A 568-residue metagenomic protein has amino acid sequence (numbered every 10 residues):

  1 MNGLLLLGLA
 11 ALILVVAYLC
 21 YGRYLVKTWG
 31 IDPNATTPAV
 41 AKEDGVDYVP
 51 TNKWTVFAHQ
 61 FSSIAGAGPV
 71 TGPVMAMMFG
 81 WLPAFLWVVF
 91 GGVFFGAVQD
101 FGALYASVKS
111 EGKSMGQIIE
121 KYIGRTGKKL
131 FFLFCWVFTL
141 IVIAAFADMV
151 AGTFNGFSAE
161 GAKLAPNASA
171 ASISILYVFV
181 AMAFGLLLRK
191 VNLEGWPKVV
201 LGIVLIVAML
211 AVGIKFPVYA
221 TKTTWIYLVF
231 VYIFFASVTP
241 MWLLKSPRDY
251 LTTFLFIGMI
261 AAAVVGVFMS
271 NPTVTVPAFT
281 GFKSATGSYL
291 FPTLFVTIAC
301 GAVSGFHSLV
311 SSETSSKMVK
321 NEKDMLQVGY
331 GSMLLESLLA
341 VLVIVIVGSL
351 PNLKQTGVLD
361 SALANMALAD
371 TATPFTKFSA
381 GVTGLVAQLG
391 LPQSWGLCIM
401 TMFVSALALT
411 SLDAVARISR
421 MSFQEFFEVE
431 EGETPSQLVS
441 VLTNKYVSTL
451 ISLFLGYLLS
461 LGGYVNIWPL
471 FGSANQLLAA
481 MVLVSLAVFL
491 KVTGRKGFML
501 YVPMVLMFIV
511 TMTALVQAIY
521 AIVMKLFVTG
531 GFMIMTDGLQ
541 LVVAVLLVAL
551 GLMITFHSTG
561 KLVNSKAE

Functional and structural regions predicted by a protein language model:
N2, V70, L82, I141-A162 (+13 more regions): Transmembrane helix-loop junctions in multi-pass membrane proteins
N2-L19, A76-S107, G116, A171-A181 (+3 more regions): Extracellular loop-to-transmembrane helix junctions
V16-V70, T253, Y289, T293 (+1 more regions): Membrane-interface "cap" regions at the ends of multi-pass membrane proteins
L19-G30, F134, A168-V212, K222-M269 (+3 more regions): Membrane-interface loop-to-helix entry segments
R23-V49, P73-M75, F85, V89 (+6 more regions): Flexible loop linkers connecting adjacent transmembrane helices in multi-pass alpha-helical membrane transporters
T51-S110, K121-R125, V142-S158, Q327-K354 (+1 more regions): Membrane-interface helix-loop-helix modules in multi-pass membrane proteins
R125-L140, G331-S337, G396, L409-L412 (+1 more regions): Loop-to-transmembrane helix boundary motifs in multi-pass membrane proteins
V267-G281, G331-A380: Extracellular/periplasmic helix-exit of transmembrane alpha-helices
